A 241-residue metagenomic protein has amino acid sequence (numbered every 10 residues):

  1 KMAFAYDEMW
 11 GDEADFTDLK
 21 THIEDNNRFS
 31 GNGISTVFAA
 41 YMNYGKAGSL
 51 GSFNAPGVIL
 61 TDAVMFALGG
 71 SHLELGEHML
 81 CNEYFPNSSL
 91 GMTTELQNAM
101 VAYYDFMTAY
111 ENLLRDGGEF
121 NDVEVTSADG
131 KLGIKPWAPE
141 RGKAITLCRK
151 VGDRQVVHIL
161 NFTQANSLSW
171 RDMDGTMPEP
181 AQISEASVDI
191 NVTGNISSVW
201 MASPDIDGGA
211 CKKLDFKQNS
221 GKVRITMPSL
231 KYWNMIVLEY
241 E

Functional and structural regions predicted by a protein language model:
K1-M2, E119-F120, I183, G194-S198: A broad structural signal for short, well-ordered beta-strand segments within beta-sheet-rich domains
K1-P139, C148-K150, C211, K222-M227: Glycan-processing catalytic domains of CAZymes
Y6-M9, W200, V237: Residues embedded in well-ordered beta-strands within globular domains across many folds
Y41, L160-F162, N191, P228 (+1 more regions): Structured loops at beta-to-helix junctions and adjacent beta-edge loops in soluble globular domains
A63, L132-G194, N234: Carbohydrate-binding surface patches
S198-V223: Solvent-exposed beta-strand/loop surfaces of large extracellular or lumenal domains
N219-E241: C-terminal beta-strand-rich structural cap/linker in extracellular carbohydrate-active enzymes
